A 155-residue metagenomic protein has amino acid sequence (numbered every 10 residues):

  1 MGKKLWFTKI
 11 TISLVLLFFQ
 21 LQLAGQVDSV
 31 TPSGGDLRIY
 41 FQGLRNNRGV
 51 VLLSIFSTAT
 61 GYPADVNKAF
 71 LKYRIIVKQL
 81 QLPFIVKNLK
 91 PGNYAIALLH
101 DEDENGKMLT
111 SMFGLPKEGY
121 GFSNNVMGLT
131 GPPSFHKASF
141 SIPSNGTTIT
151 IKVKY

Functional and structural regions predicted by a protein language model:
M1-S29: Bacterial Sec-dependent N-terminal signal peptides
A24-A59, M108-Y155: Primarily secretory-pathway and cell-envelope proteins
S54-Y73: Short amphipathic beta-strand segments in non-cytosolic proteins
F70, V77-Q81: Short, solvent-exposed loop/turn segments in extracellular or other extracytoplasmic domains
V86-L89: Short, flexible loop/turn segments at beta-strand junctions in immunoglobulin-like and fibronectin type III
Y94-L98: A short tyrosine-centered beta-strand micro-motif
H100-E102, Y155: Surface-exposed loop/turn motifs at beta-strand-loop junctions within extracellular Ig-like and Fibronectin type III
E102-M108: Acidic, glycine-anchored loop motifs typical of Ca2+
